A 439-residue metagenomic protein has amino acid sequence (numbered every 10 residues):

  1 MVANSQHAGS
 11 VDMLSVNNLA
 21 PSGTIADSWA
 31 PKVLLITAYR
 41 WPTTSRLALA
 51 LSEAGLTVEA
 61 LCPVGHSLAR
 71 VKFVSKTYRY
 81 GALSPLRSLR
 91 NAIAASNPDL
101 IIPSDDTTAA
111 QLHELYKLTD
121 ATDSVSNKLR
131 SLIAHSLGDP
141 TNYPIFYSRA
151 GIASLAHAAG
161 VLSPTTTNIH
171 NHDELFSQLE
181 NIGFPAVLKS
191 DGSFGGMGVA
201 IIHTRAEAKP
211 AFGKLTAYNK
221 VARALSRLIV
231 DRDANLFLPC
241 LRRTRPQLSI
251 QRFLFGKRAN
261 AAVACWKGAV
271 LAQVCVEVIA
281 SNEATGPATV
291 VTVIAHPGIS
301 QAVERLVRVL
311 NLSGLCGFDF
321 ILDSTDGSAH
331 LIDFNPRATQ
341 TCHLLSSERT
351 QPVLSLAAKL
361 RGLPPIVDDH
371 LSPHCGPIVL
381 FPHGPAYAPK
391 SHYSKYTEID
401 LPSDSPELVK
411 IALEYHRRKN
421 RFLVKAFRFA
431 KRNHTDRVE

Functional and structural regions predicted by a protein language model:
L35-R46: A short, glycine/small-residue-rich beta-strand->loop->alpha-helix junction that serves as a flexible
A60-K72: Short, glycine/polar-rich helix-capping loops at beta-to-alpha or helix-loop-helix junctions that flank or form
R70-H170, F176-S177, F194: Conserved N-proximal alpha/beta basic substrate-recognition cap immediately N-terminal to, or forming the N-lobe
P164-T166, A186-D231, R258-N260, A280-T292: Glycine-rich phosphate-binding loop of ATP-grasp-fold ATP-dependent ligases
G213, N219-S281, I294-I299, L322 (+1 more regions): Phosphate-binding site of ATP-dependent enzymes
T244-Q247, A284-D326: A long amphipathic alpha-helix within ATP-dependent nucleotide-binding catalytic cores
R337-V353: ATP-dependent carboxylate-activation loops
L354-E439: Peripheral (often C-terminal) accessory segments that flank ATP-dependent C-N-forming ligase machineries
